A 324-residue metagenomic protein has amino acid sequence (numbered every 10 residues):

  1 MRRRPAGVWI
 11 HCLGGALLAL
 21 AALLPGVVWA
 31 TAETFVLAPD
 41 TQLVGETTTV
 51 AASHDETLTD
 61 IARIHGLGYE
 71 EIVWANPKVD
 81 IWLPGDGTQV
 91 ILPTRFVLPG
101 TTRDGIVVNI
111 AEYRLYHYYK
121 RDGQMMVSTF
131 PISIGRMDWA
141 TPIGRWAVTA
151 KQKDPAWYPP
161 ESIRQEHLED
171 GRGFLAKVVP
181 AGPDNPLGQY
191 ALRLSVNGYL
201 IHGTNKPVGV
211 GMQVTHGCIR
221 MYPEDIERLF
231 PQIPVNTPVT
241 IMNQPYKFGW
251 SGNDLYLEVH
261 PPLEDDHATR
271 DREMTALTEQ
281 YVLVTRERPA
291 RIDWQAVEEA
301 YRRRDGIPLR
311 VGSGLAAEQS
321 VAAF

Functional and structural regions predicted by a protein language model:
M1-W9: N-terminal secretory signal peptides that target proteins for export/translocation
C12-G26: Bacterial N-terminal signal peptides
G26-A32: Sec/Tat signal peptide C-region and signal peptidase I cleavage site
E33-G66: Primarily a LysM-type cell-wall glycan-binding module
V36-D40, T94-I110, W250-S251: Intrinsically disordered, low-complexity Ser/Thr-rich linker and spacer segments in cell-wall-related proteins
S53-L83, M125-M126: LysM (lysin motif) carbohydrate-binding repeats in extracellular/periplasmic proteins that recognize
D55, G85-V90, N236-V239: Loop/turn positions that initiate beta-strands
P99-N205, P231, V259-F324: Gly/Pro-biased beta-strand-loop elements
